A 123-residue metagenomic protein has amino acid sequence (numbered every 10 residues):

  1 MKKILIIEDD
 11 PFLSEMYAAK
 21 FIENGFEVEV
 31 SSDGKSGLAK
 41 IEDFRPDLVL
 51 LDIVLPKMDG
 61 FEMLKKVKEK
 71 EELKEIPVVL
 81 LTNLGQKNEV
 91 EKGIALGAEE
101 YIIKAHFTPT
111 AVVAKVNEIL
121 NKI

Functional and structural regions predicted by a protein language model:
E8: Conserved acidic carboxylate
S14, P56, K65, K74 (+1 more regions): The feature encodes the CheY-like receiver
E15-E23: Charged docking surfaces used in two-component/phosphorelay signaling
G25-S32, K40: Short hydrophobic/Thr-rich beta-strand motif most characteristic of the beta2 strand and flanking loop of CheY-like
S31-S32, L55-M58, V67, I76: Hydrophobic residue at a beta-alpha junction that N-caps the helix immediately following a catalytic beta-strand/loop
D52, T82: Active-site residues of response regulator receiver
